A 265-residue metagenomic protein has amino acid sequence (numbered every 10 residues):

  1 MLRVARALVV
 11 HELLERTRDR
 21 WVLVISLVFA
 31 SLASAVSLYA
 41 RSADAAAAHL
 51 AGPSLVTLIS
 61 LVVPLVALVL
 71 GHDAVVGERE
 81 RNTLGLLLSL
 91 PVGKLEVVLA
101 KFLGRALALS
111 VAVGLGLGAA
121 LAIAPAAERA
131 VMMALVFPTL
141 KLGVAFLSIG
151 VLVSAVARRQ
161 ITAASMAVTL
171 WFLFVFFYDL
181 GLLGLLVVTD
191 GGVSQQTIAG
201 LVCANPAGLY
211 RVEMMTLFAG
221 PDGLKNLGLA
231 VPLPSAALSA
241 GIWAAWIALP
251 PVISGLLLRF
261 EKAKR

Functional and structural regions predicted by a protein language model:
M1-S26, L258-K264: Aromatic- and glycine-rich beta-strand/loop motifs that create alpha-glucan
I25, S54-G77: Long, hydrophobic alpha-helical segments
S26, K101-F102, L135, T139 (+1 more regions): Residue-level recognition of transmembrane alpha-helices in multi-pass small-molecule transporters/permeases
A35-L38, A45, G52, I59 (+1 more regions): Secretory targeting signals
P64-G71, S148-I149, Y178, P206 (+1 more regions): Hydrophobic/aromatic residues in alpha-helical transmembrane segments
A74-A106: Helix-loop-helix units of permease transmembrane domains in multi-pass membrane transporters, especially ABC
L140-D190: A structural motif at transmembrane helix-loop-helix junctions in multipass membrane proteins
F176-A248, V252-I253: Terminal transmembrane helical anchor/hairpin motif
